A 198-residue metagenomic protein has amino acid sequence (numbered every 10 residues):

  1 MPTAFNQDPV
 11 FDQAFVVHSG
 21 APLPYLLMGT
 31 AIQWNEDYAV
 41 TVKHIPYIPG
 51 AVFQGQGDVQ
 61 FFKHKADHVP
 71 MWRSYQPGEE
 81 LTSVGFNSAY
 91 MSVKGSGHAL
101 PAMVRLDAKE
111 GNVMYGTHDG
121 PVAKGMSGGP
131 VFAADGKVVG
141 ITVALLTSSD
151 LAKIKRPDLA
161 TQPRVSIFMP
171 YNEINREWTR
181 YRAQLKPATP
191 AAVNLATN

Functional and structural regions predicted by a protein language model:
M1-V10, V139: N-terminal targeting leaders that route proteins to membranes or the secretory/organellar pathways
P2-A4, D67-V69, V143-N198: C-terminal cap/linker of serine protease catalytic domains
V10-V42, I48-G55, G128: A conserved glycine-rich beta-strand in the N-terminal activation segment of trypsin-fold
G29-I32, G50-A51, G95-L106, Y171 (+1 more regions): Short, surface-exposed loop motifs enriched in S/T, G, D/E and P with embedded aromatic residues
A31, D37, T41, F62 (+5 more regions): Terminal peptide-recognition signature
D37-V93, G111-N112, Q184-A192: Conserved active-site neighborhood of the chymotrypsin/trypsin-like protease fold
D67-S127, T142-I154: Flexible, gly/ser-rich surface segments that form the specificity/activation loops bordering the active-site cleft
